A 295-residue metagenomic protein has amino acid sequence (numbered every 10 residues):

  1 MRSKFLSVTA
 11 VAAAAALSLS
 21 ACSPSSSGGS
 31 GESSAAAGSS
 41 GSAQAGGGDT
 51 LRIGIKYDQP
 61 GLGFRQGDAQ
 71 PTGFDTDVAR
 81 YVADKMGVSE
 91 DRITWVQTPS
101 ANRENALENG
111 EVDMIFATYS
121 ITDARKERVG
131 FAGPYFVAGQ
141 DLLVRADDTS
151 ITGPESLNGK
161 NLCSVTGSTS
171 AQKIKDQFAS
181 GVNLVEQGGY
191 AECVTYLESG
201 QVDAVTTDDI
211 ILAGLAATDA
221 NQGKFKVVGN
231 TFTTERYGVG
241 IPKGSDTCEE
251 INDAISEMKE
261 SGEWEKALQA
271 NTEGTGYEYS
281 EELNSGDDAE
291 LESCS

Functional and structural regions predicted by a protein language model:
L19-S39: Bacterial lipoprotein signal-peptidase II cleavage site
S23, T76-D77, D84-K85, D148 (+2 more regions): Extended ligand-binding regions for polar small-molecule ligands
P24, S170-V185, I255-S295: Ligand-binding clefts/hinges and TM-proximal coupling segments of bilobed small-molecule sensing domains
A35-I115: Extracytoplasmic small-molecule ligand-binding "clamshell" domains of the periplasmic binding protein/Venus flytrap
Y57, F136-V144, A217-I255, T275-S295: Periplasmic-binding protein-like
I93-N105, T149-S150, V185-T195, S199 (+1 more regions): Short helix-initiation/N-cap motifs at beta->coil->alpha
I93-S156: Acidic, polar ligand-binding/catalytic clefts
T118-E127, K175-D176, E198, D203-T233: A ligand-binding cleft/hinge motif common to bilobed small-molecule-binding domains
